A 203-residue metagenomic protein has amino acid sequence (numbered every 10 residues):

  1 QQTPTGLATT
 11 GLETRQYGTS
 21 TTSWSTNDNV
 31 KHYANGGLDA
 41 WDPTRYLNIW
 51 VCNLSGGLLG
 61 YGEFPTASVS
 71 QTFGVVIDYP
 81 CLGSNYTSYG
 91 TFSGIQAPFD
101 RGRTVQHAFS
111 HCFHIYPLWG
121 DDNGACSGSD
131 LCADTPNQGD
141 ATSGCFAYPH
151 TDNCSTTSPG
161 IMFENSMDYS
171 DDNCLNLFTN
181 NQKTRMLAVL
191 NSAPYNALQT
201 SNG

Functional and structural regions predicted by a protein language model:
Q1-C145: Metzincin-family zinc-dependent endopeptidase catalytic domain
G124-G203: Replace "(M1/M4/M9/M12/WLM)" with "(e.g., M1/M4/M8/M9/M12/M26/WLM)" and add "not limited to" to clarify scope
